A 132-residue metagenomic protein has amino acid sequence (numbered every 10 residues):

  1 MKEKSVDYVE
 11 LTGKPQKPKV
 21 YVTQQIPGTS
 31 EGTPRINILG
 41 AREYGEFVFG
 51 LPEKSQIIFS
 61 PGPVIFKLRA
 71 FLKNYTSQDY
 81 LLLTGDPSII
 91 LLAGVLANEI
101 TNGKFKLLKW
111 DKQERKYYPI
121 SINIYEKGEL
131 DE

Functional and structural regions predicted by a protein language model:
M1-Y80, L92-E132: Long, low-complexity, Lys/Arg-enriched
L83: Short, surface-exposed polybasic-aromatic patches that bind anionic ligands, especially phosphate groups
P87-S88: Short beta->alpha connector loops
